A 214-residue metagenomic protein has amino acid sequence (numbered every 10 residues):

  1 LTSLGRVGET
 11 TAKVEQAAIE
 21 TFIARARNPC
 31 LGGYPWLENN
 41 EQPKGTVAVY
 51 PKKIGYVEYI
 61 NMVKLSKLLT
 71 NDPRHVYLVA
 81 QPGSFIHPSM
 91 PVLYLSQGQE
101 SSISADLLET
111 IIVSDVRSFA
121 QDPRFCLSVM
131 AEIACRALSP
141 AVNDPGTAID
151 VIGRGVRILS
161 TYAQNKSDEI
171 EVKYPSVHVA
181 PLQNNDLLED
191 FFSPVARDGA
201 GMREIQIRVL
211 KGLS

Functional and structural regions predicted by a protein language model:
T2-Y77, Q81, M90-Y94, S102-S214: Short basic (Lys/Arg) and small-residue
G98: Short, Lys/Arg-rich nucleic-acid/phosphate-binding segment
